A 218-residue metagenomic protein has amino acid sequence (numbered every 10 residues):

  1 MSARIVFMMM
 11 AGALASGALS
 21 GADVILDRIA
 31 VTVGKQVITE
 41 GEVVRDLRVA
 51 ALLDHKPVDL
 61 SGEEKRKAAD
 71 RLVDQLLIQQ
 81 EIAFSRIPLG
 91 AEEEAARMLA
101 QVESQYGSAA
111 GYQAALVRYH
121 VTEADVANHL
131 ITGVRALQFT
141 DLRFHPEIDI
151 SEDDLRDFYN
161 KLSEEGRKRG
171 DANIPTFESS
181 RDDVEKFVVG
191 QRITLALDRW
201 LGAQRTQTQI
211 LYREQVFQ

Functional and structural regions predicted by a protein language model:
R4-G17: Bacterial N-terminal signal peptides
A18-A22: Boundary at the C-terminal end of the N-terminal hydrophobic targeting segment
V24-T32, I38, D59, E63-Q218: Peptidyl-prolyl cis-trans isomerase
L47-E63: Short, conserved catalytic-motif segment at the N-terminal edge
